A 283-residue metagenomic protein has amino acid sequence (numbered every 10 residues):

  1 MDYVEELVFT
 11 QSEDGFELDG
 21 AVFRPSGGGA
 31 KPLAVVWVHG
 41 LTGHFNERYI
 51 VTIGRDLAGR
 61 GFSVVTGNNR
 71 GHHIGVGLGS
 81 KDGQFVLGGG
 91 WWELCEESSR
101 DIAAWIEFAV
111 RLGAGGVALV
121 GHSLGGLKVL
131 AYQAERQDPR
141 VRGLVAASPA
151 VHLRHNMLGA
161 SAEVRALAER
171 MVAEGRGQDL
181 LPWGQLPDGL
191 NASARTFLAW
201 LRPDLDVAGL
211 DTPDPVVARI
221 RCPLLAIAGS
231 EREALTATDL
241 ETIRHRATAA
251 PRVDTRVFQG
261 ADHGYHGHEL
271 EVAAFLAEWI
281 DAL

Functional and structural regions predicted by a protein language model:
M1-G27: N-terminal cap/lid segment of alpha/beta-hydrolase-fold proteins
G27-L78: Short, surface-exposed "cap/lid" segments of acyl-processing enzymes
G71-E93: Cap/lid segment of the alpha/beta-hydrolase catalytic domain
V86-L112: Alpha/beta-hydrolase active-site loop
E107-V172: Primarily recognizes the serine-hydrolase "nucleophile elbow" in alpha/beta-hydrolase and SGNH/GDSL folds
I220, A226-A228: Short beta-strand/loop motif that positions the catalytic acidic residue of the alpha/beta-hydrolase fold
E233-L240: Conserved alpha/beta-hydrolase "acid-adjacent" motif
A261-E271: Catalytic histidine-centered segment of alpha/beta-hydrolase-like enzymes
